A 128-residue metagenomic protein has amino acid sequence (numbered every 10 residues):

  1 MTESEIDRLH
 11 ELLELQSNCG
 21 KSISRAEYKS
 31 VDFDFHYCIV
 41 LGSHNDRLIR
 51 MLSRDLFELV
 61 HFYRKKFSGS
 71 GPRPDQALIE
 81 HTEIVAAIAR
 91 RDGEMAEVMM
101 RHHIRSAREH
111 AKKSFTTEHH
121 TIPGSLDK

Functional and structural regions predicted by a protein language model:
M1, S43-R47, F67, G71 (+2 more regions): Long, hydrophobic, amphipathic alpha-helical segments used as structural scaffolds
T2-K65, I79-A87, M95-S106: Conserved amphipathic alpha-helical segments that form helical-bundle/coiled-coil interaction surfaces
D7, P72-D75: Short helix-capping and inter-helix turn/linker motifs at the boundaries of alpha-helical repeat units
S24, P72-R73, I122: A generic structural signal for short
L52, K66-F67, G71, T82 (+2 more regions): Solvent-exposed, flexible loop/coil residues
G93-K128: C-terminal effector-binding regulatory domain of bacterial HTH transcription factors
